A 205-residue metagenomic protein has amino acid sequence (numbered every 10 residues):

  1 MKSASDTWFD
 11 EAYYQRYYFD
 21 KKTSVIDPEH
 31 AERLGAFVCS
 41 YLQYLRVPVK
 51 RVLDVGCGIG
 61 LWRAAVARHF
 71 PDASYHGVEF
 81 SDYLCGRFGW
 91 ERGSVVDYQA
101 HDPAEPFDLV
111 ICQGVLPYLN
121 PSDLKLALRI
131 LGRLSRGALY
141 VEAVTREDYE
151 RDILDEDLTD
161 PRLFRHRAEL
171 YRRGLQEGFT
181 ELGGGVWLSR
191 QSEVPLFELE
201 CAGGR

Functional and structural regions predicted by a protein language model:
M1-P103, L119-L126, I130-R205: Class I (Rossmann-like) S-adenosyl-L-methionine-dependent methyltransferase catalytic domain, capturing the SAM-binding
I111: A conserved beta-strand element that flanks and buttresses the S-adenosyl-L-methionine
G114-Y118: Short catalytic micro-motifs in class I SAM-dependent methyltransferases
